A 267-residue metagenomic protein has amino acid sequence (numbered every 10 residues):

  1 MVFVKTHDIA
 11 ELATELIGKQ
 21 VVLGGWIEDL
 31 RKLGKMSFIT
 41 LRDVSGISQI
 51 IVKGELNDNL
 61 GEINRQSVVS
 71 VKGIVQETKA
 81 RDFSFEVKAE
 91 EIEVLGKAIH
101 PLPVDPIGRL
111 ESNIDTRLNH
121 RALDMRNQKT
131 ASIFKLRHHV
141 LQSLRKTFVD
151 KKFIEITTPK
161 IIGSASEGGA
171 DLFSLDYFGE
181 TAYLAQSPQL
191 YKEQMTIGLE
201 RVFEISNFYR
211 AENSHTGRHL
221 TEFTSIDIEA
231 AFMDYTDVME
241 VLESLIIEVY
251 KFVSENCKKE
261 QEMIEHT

Functional and structural regions predicted by a protein language model:
M1-T267: Class II aminoacyl-tRNA synthetase catalytic cores and aaRS-like
